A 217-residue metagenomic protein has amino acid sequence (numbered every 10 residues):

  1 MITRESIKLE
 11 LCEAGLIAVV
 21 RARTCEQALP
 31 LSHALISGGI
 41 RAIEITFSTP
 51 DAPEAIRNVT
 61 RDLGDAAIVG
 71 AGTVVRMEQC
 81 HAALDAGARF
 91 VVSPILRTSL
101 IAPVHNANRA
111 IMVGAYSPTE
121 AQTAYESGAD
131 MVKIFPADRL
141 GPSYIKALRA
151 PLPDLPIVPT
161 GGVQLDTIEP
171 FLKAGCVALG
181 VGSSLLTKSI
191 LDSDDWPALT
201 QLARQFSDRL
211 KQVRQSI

Functional and structural regions predicted by a protein language model:
M1-A86, N106, D154, L165-D166 (+1 more regions): Conserved N-terminal beta1-alpha1 strand-loop-helix module at the mouth
R21-R23, T49, V69-M77, S93-R97 (+3 more regions): Glycine-rich beta-to-alpha transition loops that act as phosphate-gripper elements at the mouths of alpha/beta enzyme
P30-L31, R76-A86, T119-S127, Y144 (+1 more regions): Catalytic cores of alpha/beta
H33, E126, D138-G141, I145-K146 (+4 more regions): Mobile acidic interaction elements
G39, L63, G87, I95 (+5 more regions): Conserved functional loop/turn residues at catalytic and ligand-binding sites
F90, P94-R139: Histidine/lysine/aspartate-rich catalytic loop segments that bind and position anionic ligands
F90-L100, I134-P142, C176-W196: Glycine-rich phosphate-binding active-site loops on the catalytic face of alpha/beta enzymes
V104-I111, P142-L152, I157-P159: CoA-thioester-processing core
